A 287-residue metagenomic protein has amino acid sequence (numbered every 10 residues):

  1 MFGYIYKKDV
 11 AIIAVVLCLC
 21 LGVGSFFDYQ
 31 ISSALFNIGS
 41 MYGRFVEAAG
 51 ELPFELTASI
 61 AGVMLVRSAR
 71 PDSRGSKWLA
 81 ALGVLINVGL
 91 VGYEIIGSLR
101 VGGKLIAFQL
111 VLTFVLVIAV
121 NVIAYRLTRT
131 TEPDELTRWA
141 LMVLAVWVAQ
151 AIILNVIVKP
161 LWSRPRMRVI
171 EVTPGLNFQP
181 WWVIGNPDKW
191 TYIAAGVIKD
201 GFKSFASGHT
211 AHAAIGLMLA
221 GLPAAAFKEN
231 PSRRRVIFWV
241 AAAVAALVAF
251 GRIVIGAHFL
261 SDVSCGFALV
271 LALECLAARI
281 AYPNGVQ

Functional and structural regions predicted by a protein language model:
M1-V10, V111-I123, D134-V146: Start-transfer (signal-anchor) and selected internal transmembrane alpha helices of multi-pass inner/ER membrane
F2-I5, D9-A14, K77, I184-Q287: Membrane-embedded catalytic cores of phosphoryl/pyrophosphoryl-handling enzymes
F2-L116, K159-W162, R166: N-terminal transmembrane-helix/juxtamembrane module of multi-pass inner/ER membrane proteins
C20, A145-Q150, G266, V270-E274: Alpha-helical transmembrane segments in multi-pass membrane proteins
D28, S32, F36, V63-R70 (+7 more regions): Membrane-water interface at transmembrane helix exits
Y29-Q30, T130-R234: Membrane-interface loops
E51-R67, L112-Y125, A214-M218, F267-P283: Hydrophobic cores of alpha-helical transmembrane segments in multi-pass inner/ER membrane proteins, independent
G89-L110, L141-R166, P231-V254: Hydrophobic alpha-helical transmembrane segments of integral membrane proteins
